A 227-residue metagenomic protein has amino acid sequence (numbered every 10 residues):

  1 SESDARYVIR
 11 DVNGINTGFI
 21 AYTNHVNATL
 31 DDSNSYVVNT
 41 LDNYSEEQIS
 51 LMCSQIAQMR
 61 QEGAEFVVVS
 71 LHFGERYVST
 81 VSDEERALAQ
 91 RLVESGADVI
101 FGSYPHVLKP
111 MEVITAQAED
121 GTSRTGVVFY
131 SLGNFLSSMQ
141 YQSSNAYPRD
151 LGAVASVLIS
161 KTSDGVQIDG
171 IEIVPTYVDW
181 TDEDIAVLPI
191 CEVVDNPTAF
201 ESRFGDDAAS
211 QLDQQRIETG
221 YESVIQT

Functional and structural regions predicted by a protein language model:
S1-T227: Acidic, metal/ion-coordinating pockets
